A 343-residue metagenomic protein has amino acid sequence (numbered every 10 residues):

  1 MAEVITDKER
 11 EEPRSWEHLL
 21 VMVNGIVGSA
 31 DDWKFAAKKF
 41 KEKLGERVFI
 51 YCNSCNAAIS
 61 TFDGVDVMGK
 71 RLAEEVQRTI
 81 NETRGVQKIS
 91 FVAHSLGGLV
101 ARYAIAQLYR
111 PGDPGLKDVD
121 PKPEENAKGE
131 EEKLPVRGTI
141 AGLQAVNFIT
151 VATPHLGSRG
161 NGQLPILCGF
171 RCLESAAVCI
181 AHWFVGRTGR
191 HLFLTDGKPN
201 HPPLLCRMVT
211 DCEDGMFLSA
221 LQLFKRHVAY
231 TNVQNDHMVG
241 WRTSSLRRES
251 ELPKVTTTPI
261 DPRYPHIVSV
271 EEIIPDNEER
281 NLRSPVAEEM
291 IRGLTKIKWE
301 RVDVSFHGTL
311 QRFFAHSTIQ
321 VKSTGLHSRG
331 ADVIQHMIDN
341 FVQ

Functional and structural regions predicted by a protein language model:
M1-A58, R78, L108-K117, P123: Short, surface-exposed "cap/lid" segments of acyl-processing enzymes
M1-S15, L108, P121-G138, I166-Q343: Extended, polar/charged low-complexity intrinsically disordered and coiled-coil segments in eukaryotic
E11-W16, S29-K34, E42-R47, K70 (+7 more regions): Intrinsically disordered, low-complexity regulatory regions enriched in Ser/Pro/Gly/Thr and acidic residues
L19-V27, F49-S54, S90-V92, V100 (+8 more regions): Beta-strand cores of modular interaction/reader domains in eukaryotic scaffold and signaling proteins, especially PDZ
N24, N53-A58, D66-L204, V209 (+2 more regions): Serine-dependent carboxylesterase/thioesterase catalytic core of lipase-like alpha/beta-hydrolase/SGNH enzymes
D31, R159, M238-G240: Short helix/loop capping segments that flank catalytic or ligand/cofactor-binding pockets
D31-F35, D63, V67, Y103: Generic recognition of short, well-ordered alpha-helical segments
W33-F35, A104-I105, G162, T243: Short amphipathic alpha-helical segments
